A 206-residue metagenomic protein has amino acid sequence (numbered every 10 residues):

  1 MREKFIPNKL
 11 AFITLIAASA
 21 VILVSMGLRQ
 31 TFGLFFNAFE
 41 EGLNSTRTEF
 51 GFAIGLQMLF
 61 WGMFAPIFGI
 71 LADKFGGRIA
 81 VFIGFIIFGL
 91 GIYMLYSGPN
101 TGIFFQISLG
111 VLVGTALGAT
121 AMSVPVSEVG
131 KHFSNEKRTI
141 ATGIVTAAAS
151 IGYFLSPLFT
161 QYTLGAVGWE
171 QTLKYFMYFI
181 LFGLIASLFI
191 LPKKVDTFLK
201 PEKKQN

Functional and structural regions predicted by a protein language model:
I13-R47, A65-F68: Extracytoplasmic
Q30, M58-P66, Y153-F154: Residue-level signature of mid-helix packing/kink "hotspots" within the transmembrane helices of 12-pass Major
F39, A119-F133: Intracellular juxtamembrane helix-capping segments at the cytosolic ends of symmetry-related transmembrane helices
F64-G76: Helix-to-loop junctions at the C-terminal end of transmembrane segments in multipass secondary transporters
I86-N100: C-terminal ends and interior cores of transmembrane alpha-helices in multi-pass membrane transporters/permeases
G102-T120: Hydrophobic core of transmembrane alpha-helices in multi-pass small-molecule transporters, especially MFS/SLC-type
V145-D196: Helix-loop-helix hairpin linking two adjacent transmembrane segments in secondary transporters
